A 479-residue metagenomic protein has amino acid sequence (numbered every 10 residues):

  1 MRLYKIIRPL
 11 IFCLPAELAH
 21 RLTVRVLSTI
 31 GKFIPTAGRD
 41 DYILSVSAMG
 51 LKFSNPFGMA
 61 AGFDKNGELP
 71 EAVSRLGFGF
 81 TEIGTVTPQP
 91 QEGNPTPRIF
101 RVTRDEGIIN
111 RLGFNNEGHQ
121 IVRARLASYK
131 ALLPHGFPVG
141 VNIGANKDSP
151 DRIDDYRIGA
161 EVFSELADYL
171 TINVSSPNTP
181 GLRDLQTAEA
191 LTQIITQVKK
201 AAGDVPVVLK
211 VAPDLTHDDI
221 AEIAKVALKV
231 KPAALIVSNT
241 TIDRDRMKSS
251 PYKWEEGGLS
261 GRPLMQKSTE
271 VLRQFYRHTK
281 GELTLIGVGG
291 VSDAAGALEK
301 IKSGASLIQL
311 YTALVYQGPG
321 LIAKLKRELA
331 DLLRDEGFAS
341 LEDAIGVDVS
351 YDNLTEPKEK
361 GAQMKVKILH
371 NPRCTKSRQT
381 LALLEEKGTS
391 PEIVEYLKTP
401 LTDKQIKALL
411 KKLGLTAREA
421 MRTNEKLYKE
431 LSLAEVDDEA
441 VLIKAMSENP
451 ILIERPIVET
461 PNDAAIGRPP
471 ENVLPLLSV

Functional and structural regions predicted by a protein language model:
M1-A37, T96-F100, D105-Q120, A124 (+3 more regions): Alpha/beta catalytic cores of nucleotide-metabolism and tRNA/nucleoside-modifying enzymes
V24-G31, P35-R39, S176-A190, I220 (+1 more regions): Glycine/Thr-rich beta-alpha phosphate-binding loop at enzyme active sites
S45, M49, G58-V230, R244 (+1 more regions): Active-site entrance/lid segments in N-terminal catalytic domains of soluble metabolic enzymes
A60-A61, K210-A212, L285-V291, T312: Glycine-rich beta-strand-to-loop/alpha-helix junction loops that act as flexible
G79-Q91, V174-S176, A233-I242, G290 (+1 more regions): Glycine-rich phosphate-binding active-site loops on the catalytic face of alpha/beta enzymes
M364-K387, P391-Y396: Local sequence-structure signature of Cys/Sec-based thiol-disulfide redox active-site neighborhoods
K398-V479: Thiol/selenol-based redox catalytic cores and closely related redox-interacting motifs
